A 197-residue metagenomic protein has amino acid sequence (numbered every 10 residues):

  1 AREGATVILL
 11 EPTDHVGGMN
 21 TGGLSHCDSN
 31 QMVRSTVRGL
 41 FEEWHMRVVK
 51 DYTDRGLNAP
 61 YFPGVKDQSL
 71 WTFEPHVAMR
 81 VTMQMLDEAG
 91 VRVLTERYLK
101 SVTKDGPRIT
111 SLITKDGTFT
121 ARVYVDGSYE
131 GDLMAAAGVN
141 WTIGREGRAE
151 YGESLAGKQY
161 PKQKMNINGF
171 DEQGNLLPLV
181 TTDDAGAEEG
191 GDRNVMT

Functional and structural regions predicted by a protein language model:
A1, D14-H15, T118: Hydrophobic alpha-helical segments
R2-A5, V123: A short, Lys/Arg-enriched amphipathic alpha-helix followed by its capping loop at the start of a domain
A5-T6, E11-S101, D105, T142 (+2 more regions): Conserved N-terminal/central alpha/beta ligand/cofactor-binding core
G23-H26, I109, A156-Q159: Short low-complexity, flexible loop/linker segments enriched in glycine and/or proline with clustered acidic
M79, T95-E96, K115-G117, A121-V123 (+1 more regions): Flavin (FAD/FMN)-binding glycine-rich loop and adjacent Rossmann-like elements that form
T103-T118: Conserved beta-strand-loop-beta-strand element in the redox core of flavoprotein oxidoreductases
